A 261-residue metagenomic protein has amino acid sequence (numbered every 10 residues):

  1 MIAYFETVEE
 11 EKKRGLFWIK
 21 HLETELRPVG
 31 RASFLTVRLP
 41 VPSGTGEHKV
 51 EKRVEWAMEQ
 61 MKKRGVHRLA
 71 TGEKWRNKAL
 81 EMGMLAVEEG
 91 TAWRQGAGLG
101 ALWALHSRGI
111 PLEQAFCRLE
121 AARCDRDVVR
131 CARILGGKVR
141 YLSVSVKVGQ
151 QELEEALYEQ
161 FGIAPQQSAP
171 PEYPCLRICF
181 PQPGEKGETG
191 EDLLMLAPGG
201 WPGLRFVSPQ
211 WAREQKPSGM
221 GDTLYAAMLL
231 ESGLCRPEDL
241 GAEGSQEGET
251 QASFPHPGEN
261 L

Functional and structural regions predicted by a protein language model:
M1-E9, H67-T71, E113-R123, L142-V146 (+1 more regions): Short hydrophobic beta-strand segments
F5-K13, F17-K78: Metallocofactor- and cofactor-centric catalytic cores in central/energy metabolism, strongly enriched
K20-L22, E191-L261: Adenosine-phosphate binding glycine-rich loop
E23-A32, Q60-R68, L80-E88, I134-V146 (+2 more regions): Structural alpha-beta junctions
L69-K78, G90-Q95, E120-V128, K147-Q151: Gly/Ser/Thr-rich loops at beta-strand to alpha-helix junctions that form or flank small-molecule/cofactor-binding
L85-W103: A glycine-rich, Thr/Ser-enriched phosphate-binding loop motif common to dinucleotide/cofactor-binding enzymes
S107-P171: Glycine-rich phosphate/diphosphate-binding loop of Rossmann-like nucleotide-binding domains
F161-E214: Rossmann-like adenosine-cofactor binding region
